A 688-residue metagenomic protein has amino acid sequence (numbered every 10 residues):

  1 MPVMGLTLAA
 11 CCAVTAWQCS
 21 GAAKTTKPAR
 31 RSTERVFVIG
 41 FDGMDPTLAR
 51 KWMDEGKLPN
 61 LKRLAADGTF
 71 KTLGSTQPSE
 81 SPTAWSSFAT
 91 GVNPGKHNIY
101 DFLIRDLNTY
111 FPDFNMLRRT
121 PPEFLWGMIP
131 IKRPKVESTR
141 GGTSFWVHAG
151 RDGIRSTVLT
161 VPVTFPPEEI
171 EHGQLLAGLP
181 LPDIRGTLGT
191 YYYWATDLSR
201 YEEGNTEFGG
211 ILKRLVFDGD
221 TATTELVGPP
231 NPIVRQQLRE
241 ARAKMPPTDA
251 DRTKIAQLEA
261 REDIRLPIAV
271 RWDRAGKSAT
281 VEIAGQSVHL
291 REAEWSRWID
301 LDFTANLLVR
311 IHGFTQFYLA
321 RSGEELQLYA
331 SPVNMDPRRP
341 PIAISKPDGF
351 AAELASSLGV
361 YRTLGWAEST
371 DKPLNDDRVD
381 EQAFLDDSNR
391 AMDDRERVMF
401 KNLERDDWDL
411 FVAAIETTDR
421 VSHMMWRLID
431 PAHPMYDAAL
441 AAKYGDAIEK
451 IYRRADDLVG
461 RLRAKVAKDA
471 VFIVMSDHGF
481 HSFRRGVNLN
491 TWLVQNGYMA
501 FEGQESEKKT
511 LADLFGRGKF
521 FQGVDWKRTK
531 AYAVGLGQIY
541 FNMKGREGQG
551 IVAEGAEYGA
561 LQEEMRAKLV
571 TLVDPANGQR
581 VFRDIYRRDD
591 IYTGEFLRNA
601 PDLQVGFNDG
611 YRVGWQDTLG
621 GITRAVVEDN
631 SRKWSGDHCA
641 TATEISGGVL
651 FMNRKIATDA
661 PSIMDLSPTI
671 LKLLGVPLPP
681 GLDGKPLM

Functional and structural regions predicted by a protein language model:
V3-A16: Bacterial N-terminal signal peptides
R30-E34, F41, E55-G56, A66-D67 (+7 more regions): Secreted, luminal/periplasmic, and some membrane-associated catalytic domains that remodel anionic oxygen-ester
R30-R31, T47-A49, L385-D406, L410-F411 (+3 more regions): A long, amphipathic alpha-helix that forms part of the scaffold/cap immediately adjacent to metal-dependent active
V38, L410-A414, I473, F651: Structural motif
G40-P46: Acidic/histidine-rich, surface-exposed loop or edge segments in extracytoplasmic proteins
P46-K51, H97, V613-G614: Short, solvent-exposed loop/turn elements at domain surfaces
Y611-T658, I663: Low-complexity, glycine/alanine/valine/leucine- and proline-rich hydrophobic stretches
